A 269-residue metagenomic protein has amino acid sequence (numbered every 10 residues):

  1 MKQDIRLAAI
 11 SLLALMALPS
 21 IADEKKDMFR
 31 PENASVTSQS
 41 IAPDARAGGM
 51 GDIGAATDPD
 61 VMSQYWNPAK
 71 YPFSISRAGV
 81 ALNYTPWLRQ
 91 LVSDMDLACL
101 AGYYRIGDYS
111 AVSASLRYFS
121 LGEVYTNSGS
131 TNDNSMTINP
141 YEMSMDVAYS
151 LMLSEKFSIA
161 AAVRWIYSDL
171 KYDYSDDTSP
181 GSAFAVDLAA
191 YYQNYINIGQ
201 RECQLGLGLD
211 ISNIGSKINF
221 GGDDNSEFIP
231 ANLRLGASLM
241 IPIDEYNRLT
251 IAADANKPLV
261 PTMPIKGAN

Functional and structural regions predicted by a protein language model:
M1-A34: Cleavable N-terminal export/targeting peptides
D23-N269: Subset of outer-membrane beta-barrel
